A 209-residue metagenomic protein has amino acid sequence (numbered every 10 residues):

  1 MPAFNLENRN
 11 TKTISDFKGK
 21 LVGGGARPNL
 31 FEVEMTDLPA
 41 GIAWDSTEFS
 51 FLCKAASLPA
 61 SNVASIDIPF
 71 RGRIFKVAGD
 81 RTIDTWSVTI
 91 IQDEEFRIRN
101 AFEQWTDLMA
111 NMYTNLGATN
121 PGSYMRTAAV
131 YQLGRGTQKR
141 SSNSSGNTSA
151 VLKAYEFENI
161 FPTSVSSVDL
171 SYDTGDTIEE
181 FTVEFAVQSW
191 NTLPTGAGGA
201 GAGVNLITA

Functional and structural regions predicted by a protein language model:
M1-A209: Glycine-rich, low-complexity intrinsically disordered segments
